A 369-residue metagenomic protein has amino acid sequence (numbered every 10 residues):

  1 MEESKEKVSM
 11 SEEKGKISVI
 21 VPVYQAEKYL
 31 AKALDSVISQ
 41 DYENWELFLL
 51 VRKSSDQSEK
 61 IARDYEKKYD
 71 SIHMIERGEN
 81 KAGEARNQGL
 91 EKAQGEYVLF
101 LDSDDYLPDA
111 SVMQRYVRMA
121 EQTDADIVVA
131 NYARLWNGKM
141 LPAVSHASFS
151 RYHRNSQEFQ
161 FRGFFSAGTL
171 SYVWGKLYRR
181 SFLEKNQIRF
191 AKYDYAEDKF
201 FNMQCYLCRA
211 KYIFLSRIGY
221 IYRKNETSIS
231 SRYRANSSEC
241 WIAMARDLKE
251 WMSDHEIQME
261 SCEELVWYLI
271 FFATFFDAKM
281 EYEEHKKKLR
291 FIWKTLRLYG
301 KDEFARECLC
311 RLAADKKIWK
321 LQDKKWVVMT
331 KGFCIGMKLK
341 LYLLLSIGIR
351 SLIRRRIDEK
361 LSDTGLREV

Functional and structural regions predicted by a protein language model:
M1-I38: N-proximal low-complexity "stem/linker" segments adjacent to membrane-targeting elements
K14-I17, I38-L50, Q57, Y69-H73: Short loop->beta transition adjacent to catalytic acidic/histidine clusters or analogous donor-positioning motifs
Y29-A31, D56-Y65, E76: Acidic helix N-cap motif at the loop->helix transition within catalytic regions of sugar-transfer enzymes
E43, V51-K60, E79, Y106: A conserved acidic beta->alpha catalytic loop
E76-A93, S103: Glycine-rich, basic loop-to-helix element that forms the pyrophosphate-binding segment of sugar-nucleotide handling
A82, S103-I213, Y220-N236: Donor-binding/catalytic cores of nucleotide-activated saccharide and glycerol-phosphate transferases/polymerases
V98: Short aromatic/hydrophobic "clamp" motif used to bind/position activated sugar donors
Y282-V369: Membrane-interface aromatic/basic loop that binds lipid-linked glycans or pyrophosphate carriers, typified by
